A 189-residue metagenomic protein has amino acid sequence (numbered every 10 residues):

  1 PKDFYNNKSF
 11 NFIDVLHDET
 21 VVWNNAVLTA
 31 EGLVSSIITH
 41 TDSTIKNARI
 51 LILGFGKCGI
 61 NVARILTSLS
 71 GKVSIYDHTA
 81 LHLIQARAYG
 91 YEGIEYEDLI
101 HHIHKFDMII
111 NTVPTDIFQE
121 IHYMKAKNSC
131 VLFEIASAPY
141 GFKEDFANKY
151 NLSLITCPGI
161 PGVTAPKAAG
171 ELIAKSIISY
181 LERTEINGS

Functional and structural regions predicted by a protein language model:
P1-N47, C157, V163, S176: Glycine/serine-rich phosphate-binding loop and adjoining beta1-alpha1 elements at the start of nucleotide-handling
F12, V73, G93: Hydrophobic anchor at the start of a short beta-strand that flanks the dinucleotide cofactor-binding loop
K46-T67: Glycine-rich adenosine-cofactor-binding loop
C58, L81-H82, A138: Conserved Rossmann-like nucleotide-cofactor binding loop
L69-Y89: NAD(P)-binding Rossmann-fold cofactor-contacting core
Y89-G162: Rossmann-like adenosine-cofactor binding region
I155-S189: C-terminal helix-to-coil terminal segments
